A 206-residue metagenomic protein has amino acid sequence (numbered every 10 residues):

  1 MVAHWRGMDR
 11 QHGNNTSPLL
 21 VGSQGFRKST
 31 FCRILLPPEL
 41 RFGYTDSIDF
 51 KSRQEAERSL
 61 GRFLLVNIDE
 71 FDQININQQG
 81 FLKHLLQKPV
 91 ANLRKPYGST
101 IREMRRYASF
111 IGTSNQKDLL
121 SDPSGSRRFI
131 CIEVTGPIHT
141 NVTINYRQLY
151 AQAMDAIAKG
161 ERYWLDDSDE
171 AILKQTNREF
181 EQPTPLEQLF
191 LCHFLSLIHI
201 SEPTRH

Functional and structural regions predicted by a protein language model:
M1-G61: P-loop NTPase catalytic core of nucleic-acid-dependent motor ATPases
A56-G61, K95-T113: AAA+/SF3 P-loop NTPase mechanochemical coupling elements
L65-L86, L120-G125: Conserved AAA+/SF3 P-loop NTPase catalytic/coupling segment centered on the Walker-B
G80-R102: Conserved catalytic/switch belt of AAA+ P-loop NTPases
S121-I138: A short helix-turn-beta junction within AAA+ P-loop NTPase domains corresponding to the substrate/partner-engaging
T135-R162: C-terminal, non-catalytic macromolecule-binding modules
K159-L197: Conserved alpha/beta core segments of nucleic-acid transaction machinery
L195-H206: Residue-level detector of conserved catalytic or cofactor/ligand-binding positions in enzyme active sites
